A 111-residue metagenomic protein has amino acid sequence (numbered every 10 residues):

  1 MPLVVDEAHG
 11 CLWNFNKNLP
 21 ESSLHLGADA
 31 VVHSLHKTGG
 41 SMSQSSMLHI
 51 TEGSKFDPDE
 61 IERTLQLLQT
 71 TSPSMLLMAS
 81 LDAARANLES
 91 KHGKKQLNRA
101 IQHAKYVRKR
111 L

Functional and structural regions predicted by a protein language model:
M1-L111: Conserved PLP-enzyme active-site core in the AAT-like
